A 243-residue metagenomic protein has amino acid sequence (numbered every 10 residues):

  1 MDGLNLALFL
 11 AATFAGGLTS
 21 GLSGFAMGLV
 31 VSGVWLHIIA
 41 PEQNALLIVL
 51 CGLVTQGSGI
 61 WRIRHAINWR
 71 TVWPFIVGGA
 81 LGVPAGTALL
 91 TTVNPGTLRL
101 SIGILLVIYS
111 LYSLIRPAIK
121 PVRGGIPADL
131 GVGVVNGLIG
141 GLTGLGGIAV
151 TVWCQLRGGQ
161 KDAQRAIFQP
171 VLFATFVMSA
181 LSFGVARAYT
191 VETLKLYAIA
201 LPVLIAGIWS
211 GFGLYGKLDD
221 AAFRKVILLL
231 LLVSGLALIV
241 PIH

Functional and structural regions predicted by a protein language model:
L6, V49, I102-L106, S110 (+3 more regions): Residues within membrane-spanning alpha-helices of integral membrane proteins, especially the hydrophobic core/packing
L6-W73, V132-G133, G137, L145-I208: Small-residue-rich hydrophobic segments that form or flank transmembrane alpha-helices in multi-pass membrane proteins
G33, T87-T91, V152, F212: Small-residue-mediated transmembrane helix hinge/kink sites in multi-pass secondary transporters
E42-I115: Membrane helix-loop-helix hairpins that form the core translocation module of multi-pass transporters
N44, G86-L90, P95, R99 (+3 more regions): Hydrophobic alpha-helical transmembrane segments in multi-pass integral membrane proteins
Q56-A66, S101-I126, F212-G213, L218 (+1 more regions): Transmembrane helix exit motif
I60-P74, L90-L100, I119-G125, Y189-K195 (+1 more regions): Interfacial helix-loop-helix linkers and transmembrane-helix boundary segments in multi-pass membrane proteins
N68-G79, R99-L105, R123-G133, A163-P170 (+1 more regions): Cytoplasmic-side transmembrane-helix entry/capping segments in multi-pass membrane proteins
